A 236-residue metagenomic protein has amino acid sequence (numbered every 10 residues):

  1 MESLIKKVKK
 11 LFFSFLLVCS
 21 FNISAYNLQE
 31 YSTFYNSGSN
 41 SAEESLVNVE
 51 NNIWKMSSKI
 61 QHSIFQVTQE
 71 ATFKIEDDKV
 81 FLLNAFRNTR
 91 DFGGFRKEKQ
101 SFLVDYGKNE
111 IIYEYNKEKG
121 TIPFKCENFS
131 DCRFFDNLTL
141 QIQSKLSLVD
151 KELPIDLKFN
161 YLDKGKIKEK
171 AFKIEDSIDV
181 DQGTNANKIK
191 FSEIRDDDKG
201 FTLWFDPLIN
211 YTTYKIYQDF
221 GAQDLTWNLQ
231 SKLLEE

Functional and structural regions predicted by a protein language model:
E2-F12: Bacterial N-terminal signal peptides that target proteins for export
S14-L16: Alpha-helical transmembrane-bundle signature of multi-pass membrane transport and export proteins
S20-F21: N-terminal signal peptide c-region/cleavage motif recognized by signal peptidases
Y26-Y106, L148-E236: Acidic, serine/threonine-rich low-complexity disordered tracts
T89-L146, W204: Surface-exposed, polar helix/loop patches in the mature regions of secreted/periplasmic/lumenal proteins that form
